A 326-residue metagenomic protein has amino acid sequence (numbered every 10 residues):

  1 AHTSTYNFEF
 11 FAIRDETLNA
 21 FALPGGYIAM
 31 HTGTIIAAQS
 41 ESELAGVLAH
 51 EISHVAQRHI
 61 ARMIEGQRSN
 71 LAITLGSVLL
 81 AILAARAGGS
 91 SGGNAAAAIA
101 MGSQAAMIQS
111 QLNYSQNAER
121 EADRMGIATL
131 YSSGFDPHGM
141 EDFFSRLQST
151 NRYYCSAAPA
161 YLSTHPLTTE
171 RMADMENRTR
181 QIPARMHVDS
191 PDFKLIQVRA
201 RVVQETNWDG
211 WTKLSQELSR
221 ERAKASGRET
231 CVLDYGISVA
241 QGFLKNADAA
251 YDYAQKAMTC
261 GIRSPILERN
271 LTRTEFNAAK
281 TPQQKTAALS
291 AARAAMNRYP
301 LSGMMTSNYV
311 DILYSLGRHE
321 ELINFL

Functional and structural regions predicted by a protein language model:
A1-I13: A non-catalytic alpha/beta surface segment that caps or lines the substrate-entry region of metallo-dependent hydrolase
H2, L18-F21, V55-A56, I82-G89 (+1 more regions): Secretory-pathway/luminal and periplasmic proteins that interact with or process carbohydrate-rich
Y6, I64-A72, G76, A95-A98 (+1 more regions): Acidic/histidine metal-binding catalytic segments
F10, I108-G303, G317-R318, N324-F325: Extracytoplasmic and endomembrane cell-envelope/extracellular-matrix remodeling and assembly machinery
A12-G26: Catalytic zinc-binding patch centered on the HExxH motif and its immediate surroundings that defines zinc-dependent
A29-G46, L112-N117: Short pre-active-site segment immediately N-terminal to the catalytic Zn-binding motif
S42, I52-S69, A87: Catalytic Zn2+-binding segment of zinc metalloproteases
L71-A87, N94, A98-I108: Membrane-active amphipathic alpha-helices enriched in small hydrophobic residues
